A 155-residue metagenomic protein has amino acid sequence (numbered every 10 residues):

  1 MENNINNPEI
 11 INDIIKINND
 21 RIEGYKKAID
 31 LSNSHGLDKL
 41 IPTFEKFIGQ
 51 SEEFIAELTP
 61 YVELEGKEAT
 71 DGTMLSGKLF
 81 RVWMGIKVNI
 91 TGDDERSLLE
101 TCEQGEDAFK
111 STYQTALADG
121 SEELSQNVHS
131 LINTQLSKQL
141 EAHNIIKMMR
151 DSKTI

Functional and structural regions predicted by a protein language model:
M1-E9, G36, P60-G66, V88-R96: Short, charged, low-complexity loops and linkers
M1-I5, E141, I155: Low-complexity, polar/amphipathic intrinsically disordered segments that mediate membrane, lipid-surface
I10, I14-S32, R81-L131: Acidic/histidine-rich alpha-helical segments that form the ligand environment of transition-metal centers
I14-Y25, F44-L58, C102, E106-K110 (+1 more regions): Alpha-helical transition-metal enzyme core signature, strongest for iron centers
D30, G49, E63, L124 (+3 more regions): Small-residue-biased structural context
S34-L37, T154: FKBP-type peptidyl-prolyl cis-trans isomerases
K39-G77, M149: Conserved alpha-helical segments that form or flank metal/cofactor-binding pockets of metalloenzymes
V62-G66, T70, D107, S111-Q114 (+3 more regions): Amphipathic alpha-helical hairpins/coiled-coils and adjacent low-complexity
